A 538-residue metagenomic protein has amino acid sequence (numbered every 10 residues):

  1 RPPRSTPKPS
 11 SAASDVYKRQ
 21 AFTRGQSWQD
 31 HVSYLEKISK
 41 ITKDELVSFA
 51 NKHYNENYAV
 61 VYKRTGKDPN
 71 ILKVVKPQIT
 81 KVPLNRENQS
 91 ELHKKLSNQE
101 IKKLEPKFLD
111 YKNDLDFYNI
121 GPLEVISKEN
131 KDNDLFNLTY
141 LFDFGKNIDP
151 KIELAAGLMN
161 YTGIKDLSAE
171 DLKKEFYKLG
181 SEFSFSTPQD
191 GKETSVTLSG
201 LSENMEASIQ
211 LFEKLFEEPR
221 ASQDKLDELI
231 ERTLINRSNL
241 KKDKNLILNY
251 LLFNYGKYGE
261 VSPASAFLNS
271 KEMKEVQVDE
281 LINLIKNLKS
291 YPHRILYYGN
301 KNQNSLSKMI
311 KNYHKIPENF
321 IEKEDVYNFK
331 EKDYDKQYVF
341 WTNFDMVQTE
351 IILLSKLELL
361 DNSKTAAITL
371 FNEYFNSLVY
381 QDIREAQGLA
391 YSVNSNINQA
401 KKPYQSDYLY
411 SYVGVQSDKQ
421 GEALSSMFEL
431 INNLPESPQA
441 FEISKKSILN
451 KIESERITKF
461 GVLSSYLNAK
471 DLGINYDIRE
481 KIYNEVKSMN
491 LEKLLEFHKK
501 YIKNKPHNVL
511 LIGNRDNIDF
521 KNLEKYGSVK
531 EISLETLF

Functional and structural regions predicted by a protein language model:
R1, S10-I38, A59-R64, I71-L72 (+8 more regions): M16 family metallopeptidases and their MPP-like homologs
D30-L141, I282, Y291-N343, E350 (+4 more regions): Proteolytic maturation boundary segments
V125-K128, E182-S186, L281-L284, Y338-T342 (+1 more regions): Short beta-strand/turn micro-motifs at beta-sheet edges
E206-A207, Q303-S307, N362-K364, K419-E422 (+1 more regions): Short, conserved charged micro-motifs
E218-L226, V276-V278: Peptidyl-prolyl cis-trans isomerase
F267, E275-I282: Append "and occasionally in soluble cytosolic enzymes with long acidic Gly/Pro-rich linkers
A366-A367, F371, A423-S426: Short amphipathic alpha-helical coupling segments at ligand-binding clamshell hinges and other catalytic/signaling
F375-V379: Short Ser/Thr-interspersed hydrophobic loop/turn segments at strand-loop and sheet-helix junctions that line or gate
